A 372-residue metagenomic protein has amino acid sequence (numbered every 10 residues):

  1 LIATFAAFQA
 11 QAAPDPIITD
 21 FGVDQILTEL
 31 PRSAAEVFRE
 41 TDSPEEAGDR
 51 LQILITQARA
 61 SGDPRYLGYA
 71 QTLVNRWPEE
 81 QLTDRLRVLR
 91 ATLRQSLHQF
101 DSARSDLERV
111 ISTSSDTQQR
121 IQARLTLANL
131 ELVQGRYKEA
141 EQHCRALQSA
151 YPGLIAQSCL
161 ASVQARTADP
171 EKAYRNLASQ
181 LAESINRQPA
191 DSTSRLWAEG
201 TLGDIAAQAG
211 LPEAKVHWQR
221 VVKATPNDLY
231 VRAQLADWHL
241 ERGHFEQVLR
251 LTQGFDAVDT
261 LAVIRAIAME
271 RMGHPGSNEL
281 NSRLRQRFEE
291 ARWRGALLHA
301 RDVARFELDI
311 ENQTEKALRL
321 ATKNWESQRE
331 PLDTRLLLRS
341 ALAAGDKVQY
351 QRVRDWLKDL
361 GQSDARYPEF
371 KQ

Functional and structural regions predicted by a protein language model:
A10-R85, S96, S105: N-terminal leader/linker segments that initiate helical-solenoid repeat arrays
A34-F38, Y66-R76, D101-I111, Y137-S149 (+6 more regions): Alpha-helical repeat scaffolds
F38-S43, N75-R85, S112-R120, L181-R195 (+1 more regions): Flexible helix-coil transition and linker loops at the boundaries of alpha-helical arrays
T41, Q81-L82, S115-Q118, Y151-P152 (+5 more regions): Short coil turns that delineate tetratricopeptide repeat
E45, Q52, R85, Q119-Q122 (+7 more regions): Start-of-helix register in tetratricopeptide repeats
D49, L89, A123-T126, C159 (+6 more regions): Canonical tetratricopeptide repeat
Q52, T56-R59, T92, N129 (+6 more regions): Residue-level recognition of tetratricopeptide repeat
Q57, S61-P64, L97, Q134 (+6 more regions): Structural motif corresponding to the intra-repeat A-B loop/turn of tetratricopeptide repeats
